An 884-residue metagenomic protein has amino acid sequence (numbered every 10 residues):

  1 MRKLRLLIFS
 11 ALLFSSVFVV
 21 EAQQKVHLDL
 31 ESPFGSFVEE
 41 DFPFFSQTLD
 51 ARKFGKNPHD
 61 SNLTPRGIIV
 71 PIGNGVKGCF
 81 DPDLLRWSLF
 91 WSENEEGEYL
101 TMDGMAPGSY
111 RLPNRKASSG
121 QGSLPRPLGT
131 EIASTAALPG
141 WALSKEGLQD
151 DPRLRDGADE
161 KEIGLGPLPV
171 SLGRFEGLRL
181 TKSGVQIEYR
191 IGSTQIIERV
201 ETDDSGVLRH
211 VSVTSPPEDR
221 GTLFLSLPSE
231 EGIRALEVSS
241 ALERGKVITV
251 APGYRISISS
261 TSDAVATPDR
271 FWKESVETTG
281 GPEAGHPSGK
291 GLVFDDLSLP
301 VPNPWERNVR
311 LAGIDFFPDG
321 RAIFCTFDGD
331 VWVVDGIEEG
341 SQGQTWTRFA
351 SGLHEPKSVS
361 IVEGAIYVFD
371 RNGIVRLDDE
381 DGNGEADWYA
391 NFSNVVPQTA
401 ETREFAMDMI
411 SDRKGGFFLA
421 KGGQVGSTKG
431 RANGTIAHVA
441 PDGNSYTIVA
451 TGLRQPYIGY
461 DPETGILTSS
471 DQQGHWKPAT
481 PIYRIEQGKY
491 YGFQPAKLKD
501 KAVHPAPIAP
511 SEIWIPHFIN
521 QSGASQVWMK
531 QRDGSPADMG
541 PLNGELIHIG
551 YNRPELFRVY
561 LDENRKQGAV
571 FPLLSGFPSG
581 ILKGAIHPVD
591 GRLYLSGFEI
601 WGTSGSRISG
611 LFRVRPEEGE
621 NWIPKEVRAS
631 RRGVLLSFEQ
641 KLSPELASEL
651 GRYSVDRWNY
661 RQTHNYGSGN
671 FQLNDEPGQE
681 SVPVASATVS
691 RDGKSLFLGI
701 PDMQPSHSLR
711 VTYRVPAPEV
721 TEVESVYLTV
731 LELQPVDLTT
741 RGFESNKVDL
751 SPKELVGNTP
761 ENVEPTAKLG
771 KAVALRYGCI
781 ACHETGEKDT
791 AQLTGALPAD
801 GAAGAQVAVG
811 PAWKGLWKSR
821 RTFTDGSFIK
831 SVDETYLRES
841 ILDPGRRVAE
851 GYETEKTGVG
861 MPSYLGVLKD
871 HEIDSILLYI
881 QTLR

Functional and structural regions predicted by a protein language model:
Q23-G206: Beta-strand-rich N-terminal accessory domains
L180-L208, E617-P644, G651: Surface beta-strand/loop "capping" patches
S229-E274: Extended acidic/polar, glycine-enriched regions that form or flank non-catalytic beta-rich accessory modules
S262-T267, E618-I623, S643, T712-N758: Acidic, Ser/Thr/Gly/Pro-rich low-complexity segments and short DxT(G/T)-type signature motifs
D263-N621, K625-S637, P644: Beta-propeller domains with acidic blade repeats across secreted/periplasmic ectodomains and cytosolic WD/CNH propellers
A365, D702, T857-R884: C-terminal capping alpha-helices of c-type cytochrome domains
H475, K771-S831, D843-K856, T882-R884: Periplasmic/extracellular electron-transfer cofactor-ligation site, primarily the c-type cytochrome heme-c attachment
K641-A685, T712-P716, E724-L728: Short, surface-exposed alpha-helix to beta-strand junction/turn motifs within ectodomains of secreted and cell-envelope
